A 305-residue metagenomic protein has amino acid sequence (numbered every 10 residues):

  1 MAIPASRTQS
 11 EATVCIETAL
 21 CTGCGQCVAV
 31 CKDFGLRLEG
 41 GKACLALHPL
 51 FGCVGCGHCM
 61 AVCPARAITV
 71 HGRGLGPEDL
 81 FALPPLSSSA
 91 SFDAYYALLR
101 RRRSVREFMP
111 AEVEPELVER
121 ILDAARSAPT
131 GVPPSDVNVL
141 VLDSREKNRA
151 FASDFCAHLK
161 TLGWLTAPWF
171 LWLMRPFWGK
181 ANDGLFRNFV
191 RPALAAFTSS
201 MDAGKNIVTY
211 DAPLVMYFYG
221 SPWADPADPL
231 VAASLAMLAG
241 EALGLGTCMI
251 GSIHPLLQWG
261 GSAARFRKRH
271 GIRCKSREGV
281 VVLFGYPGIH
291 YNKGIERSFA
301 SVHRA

Functional and structural regions predicted by a protein language model:
M1-A305: Acidic, surface-exposed loops and disordered segments
